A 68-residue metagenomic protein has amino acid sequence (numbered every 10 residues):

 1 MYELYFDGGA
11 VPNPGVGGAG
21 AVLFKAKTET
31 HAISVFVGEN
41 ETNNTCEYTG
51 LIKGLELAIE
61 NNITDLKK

Functional and structural regions predicted by a protein language model:
M1-T45, T49, L55-T64: RNase H-like nuclease fold core
K67-K68: Short, compositionally biased segments
